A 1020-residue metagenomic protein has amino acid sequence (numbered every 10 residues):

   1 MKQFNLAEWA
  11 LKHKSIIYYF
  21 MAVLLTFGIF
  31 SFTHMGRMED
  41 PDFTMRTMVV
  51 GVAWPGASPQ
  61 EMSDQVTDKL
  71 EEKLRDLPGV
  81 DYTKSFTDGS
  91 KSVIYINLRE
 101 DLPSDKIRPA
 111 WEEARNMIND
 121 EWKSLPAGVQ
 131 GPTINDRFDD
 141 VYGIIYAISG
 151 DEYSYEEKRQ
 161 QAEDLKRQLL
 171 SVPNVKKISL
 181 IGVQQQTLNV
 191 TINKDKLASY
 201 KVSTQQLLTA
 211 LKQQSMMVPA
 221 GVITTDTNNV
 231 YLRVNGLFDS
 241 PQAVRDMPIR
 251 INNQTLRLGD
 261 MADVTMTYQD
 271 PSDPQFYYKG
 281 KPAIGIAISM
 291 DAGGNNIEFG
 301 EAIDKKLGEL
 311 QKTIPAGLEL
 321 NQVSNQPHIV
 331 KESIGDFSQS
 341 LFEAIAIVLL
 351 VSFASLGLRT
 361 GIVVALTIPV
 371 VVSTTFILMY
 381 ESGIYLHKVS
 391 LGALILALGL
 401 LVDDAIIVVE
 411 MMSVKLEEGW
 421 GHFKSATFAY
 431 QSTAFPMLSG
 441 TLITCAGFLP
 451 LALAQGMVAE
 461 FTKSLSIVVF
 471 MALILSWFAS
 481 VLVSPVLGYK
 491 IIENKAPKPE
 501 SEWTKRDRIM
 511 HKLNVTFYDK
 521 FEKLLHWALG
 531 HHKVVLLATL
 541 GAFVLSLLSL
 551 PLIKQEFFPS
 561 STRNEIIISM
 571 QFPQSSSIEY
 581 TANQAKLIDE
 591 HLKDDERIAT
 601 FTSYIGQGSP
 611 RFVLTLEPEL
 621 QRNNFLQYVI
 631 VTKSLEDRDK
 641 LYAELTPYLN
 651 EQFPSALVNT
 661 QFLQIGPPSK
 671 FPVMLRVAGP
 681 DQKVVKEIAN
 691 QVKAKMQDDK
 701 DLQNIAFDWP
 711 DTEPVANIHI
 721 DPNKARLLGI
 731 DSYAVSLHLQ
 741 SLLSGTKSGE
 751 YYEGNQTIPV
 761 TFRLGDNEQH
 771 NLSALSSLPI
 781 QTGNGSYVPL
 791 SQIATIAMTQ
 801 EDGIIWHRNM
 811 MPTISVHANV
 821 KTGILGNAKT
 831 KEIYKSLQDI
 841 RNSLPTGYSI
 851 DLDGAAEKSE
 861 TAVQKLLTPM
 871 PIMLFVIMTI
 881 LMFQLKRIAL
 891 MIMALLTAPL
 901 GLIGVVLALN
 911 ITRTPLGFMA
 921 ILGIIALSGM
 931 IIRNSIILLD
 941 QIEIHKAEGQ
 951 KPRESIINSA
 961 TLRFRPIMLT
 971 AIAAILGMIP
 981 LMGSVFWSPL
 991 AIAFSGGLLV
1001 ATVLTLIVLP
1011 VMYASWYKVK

Functional and structural regions predicted by a protein language model:
M1-R37, Q431-T433, K505-F558, A599 (+2 more regions): Signature of alpha-helical transmembrane segments and their immediate interfacial
F4-L6, E61-R137, D195-M216, L237 (+2 more regions): Solvent-exposed, membrane-proximal periplasmic/extracellular interface segments of envelope transport and secretion
W9, Y18, G51, W122 (+8 more regions): Extracytoplasmic/periplasmic membrane-proximal domains and adjacent transmembrane bundles of envelope biogenesis
S15-I16, V23-A57, E61, N119-P126 (+6 more regions): Transmembrane helices with small-residue packing motifs
G28-T33, A346-S413, M471, T879-R963 (+4 more regions): Hydrophobic transmembrane alpha-helices and their membrane-interface caps in long multi-pass transport proteins
R37-M48, S85-S90, G128-G150, S179-Q185 (+10 more regions): Flexible hinge/switch segments at interdomain interfaces of large molecular machines
V323, V330, I334, V409 (+4 more regions): Helix-loop junctions and hydrophobic alpha-helical segments within the transmembrane domains of large membrane
E381, L398-M412, A434-L453, E460-D507 (+5 more regions): Transmembrane alpha-helices and their membrane-interface boundaries in multi-pass membrane transporters and channels
